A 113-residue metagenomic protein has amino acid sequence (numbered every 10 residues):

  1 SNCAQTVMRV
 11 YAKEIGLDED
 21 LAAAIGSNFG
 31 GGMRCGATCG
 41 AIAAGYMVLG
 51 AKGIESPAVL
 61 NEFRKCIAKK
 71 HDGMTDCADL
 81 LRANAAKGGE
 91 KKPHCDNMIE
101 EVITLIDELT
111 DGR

Functional and structural regions predicted by a protein language model:
C3, T38-C39: Short, thiol/selenol-centered motifs that function as redox-active sites or metal-ligating centers
V7-G26, H71-D79: Acidic-glycine-rich active-site phosphate/pyrophosphate-binding loop
V7-Y11, I42-A51, V102, I106: Buried hydrophobic packing segments
M8-A12, G26, G30, Y46-M47 (+1 more regions): Amphipathic alpha-helical segments within well-ordered protein domains
K13-A24, G50-E62: Phosphate-handling active-site elements
S27-G36, A86-K91: A short glycine/serine-rich beta->alpha loop
G40, G45, A51-N61, I67-H71: Catalytic phosphate/nucleotide-handling subdomain of diverse soluble enzymes
N61-R113: C-terminal binding/interaction regions
